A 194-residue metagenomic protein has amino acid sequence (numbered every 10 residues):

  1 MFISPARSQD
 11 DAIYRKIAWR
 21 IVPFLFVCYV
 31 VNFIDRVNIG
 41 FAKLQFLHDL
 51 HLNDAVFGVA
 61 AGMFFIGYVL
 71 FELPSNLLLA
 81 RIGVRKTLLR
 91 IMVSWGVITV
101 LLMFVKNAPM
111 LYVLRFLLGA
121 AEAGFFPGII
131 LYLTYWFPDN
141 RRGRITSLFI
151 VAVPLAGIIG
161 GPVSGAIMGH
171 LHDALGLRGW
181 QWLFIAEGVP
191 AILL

Functional and structural regions predicted by a protein language model:
R20-D54, G160: Extracytoplasmic
V37, F65-L73, A123, G157-I158: Residue-level signature of mid-helix packing/kink "hotspots" within the transmembrane helices of 12-pass Major
Q45, N76-L77, A166: Membrane-interface helix termini in secondary transporters
H51, G83, F104-M110, A121 (+1 more regions): Helix-breaking motifs and short loop linkers at transmembrane-helix boundaries and internal kinks in secondary membrane
L70-P109: Conserved MFS/SLC helix-loop-helix module at the cytosolic interface between two early adjacent transmembrane helices
L114-V151: Cytoplasmic helix-loop-helix junction between adjacent transmembrane helices in 12-TM secondary transporters
R144-G169, A191: Glycine-rich segments within core transmembrane alpha-helices of 12-TM secondary carriers
G179-L194: Symmetry-related core transmembrane helices of the 12-TM Major Facilitator Superfamily/SLC fold
